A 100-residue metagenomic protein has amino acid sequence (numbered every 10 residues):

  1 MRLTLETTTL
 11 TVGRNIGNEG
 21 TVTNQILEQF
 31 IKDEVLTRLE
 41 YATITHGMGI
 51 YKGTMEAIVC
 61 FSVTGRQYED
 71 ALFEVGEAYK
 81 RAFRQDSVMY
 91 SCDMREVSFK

Functional and structural regions predicted by a protein language model:
M1-K100: Positively charged, small/polar-rich N-terminal and surface patches that mediate targeting and assembly and bind
